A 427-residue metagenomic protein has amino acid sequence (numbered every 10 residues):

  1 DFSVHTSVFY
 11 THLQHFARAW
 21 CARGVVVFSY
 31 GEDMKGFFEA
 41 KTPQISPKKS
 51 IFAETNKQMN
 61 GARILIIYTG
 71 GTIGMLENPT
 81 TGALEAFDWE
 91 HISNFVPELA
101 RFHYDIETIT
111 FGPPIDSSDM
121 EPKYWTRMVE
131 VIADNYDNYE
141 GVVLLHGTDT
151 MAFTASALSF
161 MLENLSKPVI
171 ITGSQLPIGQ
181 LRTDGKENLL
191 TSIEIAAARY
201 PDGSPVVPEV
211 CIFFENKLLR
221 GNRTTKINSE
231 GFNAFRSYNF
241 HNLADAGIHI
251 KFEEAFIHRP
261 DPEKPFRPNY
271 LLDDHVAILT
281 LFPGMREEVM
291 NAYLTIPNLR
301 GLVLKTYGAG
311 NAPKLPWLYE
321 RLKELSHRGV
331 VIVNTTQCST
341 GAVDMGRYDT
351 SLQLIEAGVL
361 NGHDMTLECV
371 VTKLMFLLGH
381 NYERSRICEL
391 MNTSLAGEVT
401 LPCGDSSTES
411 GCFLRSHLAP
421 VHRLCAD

Functional and structural regions predicted by a protein language model:
V8-H12, F28-Y30, Q44-P47, I51: Short, positively charged and aromatic/hydrophobic N-terminal segments
I45-D134: ATP/NTP phosphate-donor binding region
N60-G61, I67-G71, I92-A100, K217-A309 (+2 more regions): Accessory alpha-helical/coil subdomains and C-terminal extensions that flank or cap enzyme catalytic cores
L144-K167, K314-R321, T350: Short Gly/Thr/Asp-enriched flexible loops that form oxyanion-binding sites at enzyme active sites
I171-G247: Internal gly/pro-rich beta-alpha loop/helix module that stabilizes soluble enzyme cofactors or their anionic handles
T306-D427: C-terminal non-catalytic interaction/assembly regions of soluble proteins
